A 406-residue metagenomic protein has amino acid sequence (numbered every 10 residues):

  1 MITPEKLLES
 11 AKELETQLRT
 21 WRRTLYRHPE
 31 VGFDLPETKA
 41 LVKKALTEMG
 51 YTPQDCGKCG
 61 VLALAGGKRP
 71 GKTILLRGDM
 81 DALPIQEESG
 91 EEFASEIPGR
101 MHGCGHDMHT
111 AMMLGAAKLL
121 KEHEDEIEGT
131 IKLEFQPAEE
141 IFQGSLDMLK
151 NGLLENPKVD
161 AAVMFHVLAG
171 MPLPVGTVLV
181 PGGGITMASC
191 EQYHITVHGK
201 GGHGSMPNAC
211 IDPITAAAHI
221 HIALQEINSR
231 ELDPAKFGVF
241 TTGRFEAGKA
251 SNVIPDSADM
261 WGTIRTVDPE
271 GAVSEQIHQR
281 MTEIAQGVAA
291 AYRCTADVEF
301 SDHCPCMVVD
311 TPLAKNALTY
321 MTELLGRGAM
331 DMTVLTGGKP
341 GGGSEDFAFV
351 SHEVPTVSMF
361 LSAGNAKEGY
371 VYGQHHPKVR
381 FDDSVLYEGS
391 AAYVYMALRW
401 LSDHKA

Functional and structural regions predicted by a protein language model:
I2-H102, D107, A111-E128: Acidic/His- and Gly-rich active-site-bordering loop/insert found across diverse amide/peptide-bond hydrolases
T3, L14-W21, D34-A45, K72 (+18 more regions): General structural feature for long, well-ordered alpha-helical segments within catalytic domains of soluble enzymes
L25, L76, H106, L133 (+7 more regions): Divalent metal-coordination and catalytic microenvironments
R77, Q86, Y193-I195, S358-A363: Non-cysteine beta-strand/loop elements that form the S-adenosyl-L-methionine
L83, G90-M101, M108, H123-P255 (+1 more regions): Histidine/acidic-residue-rich, glycine-tolerant segments that coordinate divalent metal ions
I85-E92, G184-S189, A317, G364-G373: Short, flexible, mixed-charge acidic loops at enzyme active sites
A218-A406: Metal-dependent amide/peptide-bond hydrolase catalytic core, centered on the "pita-bread" metallohydrolase fold
